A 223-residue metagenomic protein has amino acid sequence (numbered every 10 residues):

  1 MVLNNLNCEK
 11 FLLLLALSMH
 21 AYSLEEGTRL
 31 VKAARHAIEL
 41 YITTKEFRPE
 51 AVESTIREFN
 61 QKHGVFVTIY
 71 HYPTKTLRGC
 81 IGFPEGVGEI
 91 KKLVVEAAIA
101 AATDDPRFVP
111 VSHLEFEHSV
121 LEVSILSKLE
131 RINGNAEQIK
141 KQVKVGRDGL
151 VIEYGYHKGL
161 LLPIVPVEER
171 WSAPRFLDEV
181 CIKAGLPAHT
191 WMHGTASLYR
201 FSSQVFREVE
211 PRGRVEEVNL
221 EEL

Functional and structural regions predicted by a protein language model:
M1-N4: N-terminal secretory signal peptides that target proteins for export/translocation
L14-S18: Hydrophobic h-region of N-terminal signal peptides that target proteins for export in Gram-negative bacteria
M19-L223: Basic nucleic-acid-binding interfaces
